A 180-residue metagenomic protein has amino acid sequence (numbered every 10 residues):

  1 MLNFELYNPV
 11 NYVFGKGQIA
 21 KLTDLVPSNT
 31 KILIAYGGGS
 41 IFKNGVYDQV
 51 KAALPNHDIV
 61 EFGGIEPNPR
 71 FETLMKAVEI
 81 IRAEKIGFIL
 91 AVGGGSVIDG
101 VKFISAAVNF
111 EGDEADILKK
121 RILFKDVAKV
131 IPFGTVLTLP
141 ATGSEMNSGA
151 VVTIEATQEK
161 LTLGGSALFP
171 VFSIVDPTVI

Functional and structural regions predicted by a protein language model:
M1-F88: ATP/NTP phosphate-donor binding region
N11, K31-L33, V60, G87-L90 (+3 more regions): Structural motif
A20, E111-I180: A glycine/threonine-rich phosphate-anchoring loop and its flanking beta-alpha core in nucleotide/phosphate-binding
G37-G39, G64-E66, G94, I122 (+1 more regions): Short, ordered loop/turn segments at secondary-structure junctions
A77-V78, V97-E111, M146-N147: Short Gly/Thr/Asp-enriched flexible loops that form oxyanion-binding sites at enzyme active sites
A83, I104, R121: N-terminal loops that bind phosphate or other acidic moieties and the adjacent beta-alpha structural core
I86-I104, T138-S144: Glycine/serine-rich anion-binding loops at beta->alpha junctions that coordinate negatively charged ligand groups
